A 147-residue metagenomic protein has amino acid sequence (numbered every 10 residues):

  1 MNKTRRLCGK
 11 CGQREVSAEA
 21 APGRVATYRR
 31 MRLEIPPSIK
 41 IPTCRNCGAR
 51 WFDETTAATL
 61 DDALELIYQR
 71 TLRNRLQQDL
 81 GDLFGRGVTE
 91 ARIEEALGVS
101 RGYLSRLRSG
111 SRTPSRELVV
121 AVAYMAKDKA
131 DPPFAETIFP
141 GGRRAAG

Functional and structural regions predicted by a protein language model:
M1-E65: N-terminal cysteine/histidine-rich coordination modules
N2-C8, Q78, D82, A96: Polyanion-binding surface elements
A57-R86: A short, Lys/Arg-rich alpha-helix, primarily the initiator
L80, E90, V119: Generic structural marker for isolated residues within well-ordered, non-membrane alpha-helices of soluble domains
E90-L97, L104: Short alpha-helical "recognition helix" segments of helix-turn-helix
V99-P114: Recognition helix of helix-turn-helix/homeodomain-like DNA-binding domains that insert into the DNA major groove
S111-Y124: Short, basic-rich loop-to-helix N-cap that marks the start of a DNA-contacting helix
Y124-G147: Long C-terminal interaction/binding lobes of large macromolecular proteins
